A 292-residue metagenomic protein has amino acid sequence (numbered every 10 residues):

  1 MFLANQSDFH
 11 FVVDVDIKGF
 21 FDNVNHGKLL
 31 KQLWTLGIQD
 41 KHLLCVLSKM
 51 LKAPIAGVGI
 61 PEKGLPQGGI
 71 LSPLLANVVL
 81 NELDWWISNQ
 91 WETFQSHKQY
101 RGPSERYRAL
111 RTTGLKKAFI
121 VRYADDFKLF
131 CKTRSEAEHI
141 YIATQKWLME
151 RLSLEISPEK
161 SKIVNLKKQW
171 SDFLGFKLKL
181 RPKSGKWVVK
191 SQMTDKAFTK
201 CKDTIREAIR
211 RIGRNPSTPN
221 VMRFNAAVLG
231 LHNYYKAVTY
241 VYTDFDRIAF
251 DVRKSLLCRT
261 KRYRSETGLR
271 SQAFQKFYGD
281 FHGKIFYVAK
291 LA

Functional and structural regions predicted by a protein language model:
M1-P158, L166, W170: Conserved polymerase palm-domain catalytic core
K28-Q32, D126, T204-A208, A227-L231: A general alpha-helix detector
K52, A76, L80, D84 (+5 more regions): Amphipathic alpha-helical core segments of compact helical bundles
K52, G57, L152-N220, V228-L229: A conserved non-catalytic segment of reverse transcriptases and RNA-directed RNA polymerases corresponding to the late
W91, I156, G213, Y235-T239 (+1 more regions): Long, hydrophobic, amphipathic alpha-helical segments used as structural scaffolds
Y100-R101, K160-Q169, F224-A227, F245-V252 (+1 more regions): A glycine-rich phosphate-binding loop feature that marks nucleotide/adenosyl-phosphate handling sites
R211-V238, Y242-I248, S255-C258: Acidic/histidine-rich catalytic cores and adjacent linkers of DNA breakage/strand-transfer/modification proteins
V241-A292: A terminal-accessory region detector
